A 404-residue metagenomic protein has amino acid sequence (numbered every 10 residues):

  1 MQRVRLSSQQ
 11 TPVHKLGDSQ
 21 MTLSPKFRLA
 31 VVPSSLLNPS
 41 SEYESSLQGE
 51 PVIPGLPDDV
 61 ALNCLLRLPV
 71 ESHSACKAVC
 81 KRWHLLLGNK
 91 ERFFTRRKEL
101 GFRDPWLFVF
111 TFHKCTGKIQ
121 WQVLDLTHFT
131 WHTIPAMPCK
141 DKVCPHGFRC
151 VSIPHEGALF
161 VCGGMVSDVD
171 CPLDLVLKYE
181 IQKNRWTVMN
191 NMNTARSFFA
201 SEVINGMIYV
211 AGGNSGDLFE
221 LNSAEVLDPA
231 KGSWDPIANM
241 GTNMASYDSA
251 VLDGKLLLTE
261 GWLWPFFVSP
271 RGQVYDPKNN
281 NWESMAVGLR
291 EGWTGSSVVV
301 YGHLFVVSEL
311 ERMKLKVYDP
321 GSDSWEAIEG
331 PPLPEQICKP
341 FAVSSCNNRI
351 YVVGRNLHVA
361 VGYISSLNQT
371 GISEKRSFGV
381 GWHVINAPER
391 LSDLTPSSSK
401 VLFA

Functional and structural regions predicted by a protein language model:
M1-G55: CRL adaptor-proximal regions
P39-V79: N-terminal Skp1-binding subsegment of the F-box domain
I53-G55, R67, F94-K114, C139-C162 (+9 more regions): Conserved short beta-strand element of beta-propeller blades
E71, F112-C139, S167-P172: Beta-propeller domains
S74-R92: Short helix-loop-helix/strand-helix junction enriched in hydrophobic and basic residues
I119-F129, L173-K183, L221-G232, P270-N279 (+2 more regions): Beta-propeller blade signature
T130-I134, N184-V188, G232-I237, N279-V287 (+2 more regions): Trp- and S/T/G-rich repeat-edge/linker motifs of beta-rich repeat architectures
